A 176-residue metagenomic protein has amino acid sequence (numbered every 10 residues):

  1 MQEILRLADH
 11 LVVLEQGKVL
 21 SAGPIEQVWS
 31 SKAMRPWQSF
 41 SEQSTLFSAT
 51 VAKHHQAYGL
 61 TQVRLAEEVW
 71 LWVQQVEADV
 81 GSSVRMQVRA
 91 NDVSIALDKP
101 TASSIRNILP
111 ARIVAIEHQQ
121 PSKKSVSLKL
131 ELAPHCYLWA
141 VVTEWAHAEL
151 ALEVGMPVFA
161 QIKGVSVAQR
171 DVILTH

Functional and structural regions predicted by a protein language model:
M1-V69: Internal alpha/beta loop-helix hairpins
K18, Q27, T50, R112 (+2 more regions): Residue-level signal for well-ordered, solvent-exposed loop/turn and beta-edge residues enriched in charged/polar side
P24, S48-T50, P110-V114, V141: Residues located in well-ordered beta-strands
T45, N107, K124: Exposed loop/turn and edge beta-strand positions of beta-sandwich/beta-sheet ligand-binding modules
A57-Q62, Q119-L130: Short aromatic-glycine-enriched beta-strand elements
R64-W70, H135-E144: Short, structured beta-strand/loop micro-motifs enriched in basic residues and often containing a Trp
V69-H118, E144-H176: Glycine/charge-rich catalytic "coupling/switch" loops of P-loop NTPases
